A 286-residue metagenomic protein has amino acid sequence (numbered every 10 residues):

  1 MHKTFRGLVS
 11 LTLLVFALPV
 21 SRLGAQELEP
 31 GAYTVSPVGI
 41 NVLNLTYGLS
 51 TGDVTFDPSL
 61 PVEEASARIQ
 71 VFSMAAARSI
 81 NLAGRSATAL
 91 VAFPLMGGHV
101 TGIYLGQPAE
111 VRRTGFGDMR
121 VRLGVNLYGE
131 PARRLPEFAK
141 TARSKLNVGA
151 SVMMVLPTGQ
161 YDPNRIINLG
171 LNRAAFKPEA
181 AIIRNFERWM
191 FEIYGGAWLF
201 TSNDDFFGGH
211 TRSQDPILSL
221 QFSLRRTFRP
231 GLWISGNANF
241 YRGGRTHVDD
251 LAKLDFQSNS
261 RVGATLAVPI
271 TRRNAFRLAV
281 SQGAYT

Functional and structural regions predicted by a protein language model:
S21-N44, G129-L146: Outer-membrane beta-barrel biogenesis signature
N41, G52-V54, G84-A87, E130-P131 (+3 more regions): Repeated loop/turn-to-beta-strand initiation elements of outer-membrane beta-barrel proteins
N41-L43, Q70-M74, G117-L123, V148 (+3 more regions): Hydrophobic, lipid-facing positions within transmembrane beta-strands of outer-membrane proteins
L43-L49, A89-G97, V148-L156, I193-L199 (+4 more regions): Transmembrane beta-barrel strands of outer-membrane/channel proteins
Y47-L49, R78-I80, V125-L127, M154 (+5 more regions): Residue-level signature of outer-membrane beta-barrel architecture
S50-V71, P108-A109, P163-G170: Surface-exposed strand-loop-strand hairpins of Gram-negative outer-membrane beta-barrel proteins
M96-S213, K253-D255: Outer-membrane pore/translocation modules
F207-T286: Outer membrane beta-barrel transmembrane domains
